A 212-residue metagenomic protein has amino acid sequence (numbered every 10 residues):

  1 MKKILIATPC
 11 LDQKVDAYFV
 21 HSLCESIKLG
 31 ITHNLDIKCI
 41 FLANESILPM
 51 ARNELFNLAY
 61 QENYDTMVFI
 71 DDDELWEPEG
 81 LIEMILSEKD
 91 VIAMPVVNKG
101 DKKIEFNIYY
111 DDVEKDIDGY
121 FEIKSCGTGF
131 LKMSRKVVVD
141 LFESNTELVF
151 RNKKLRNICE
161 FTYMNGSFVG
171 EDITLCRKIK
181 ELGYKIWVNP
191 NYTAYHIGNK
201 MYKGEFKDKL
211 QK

Functional and structural regions predicted by a protein language model:
M1, N145-K212: C-terminal catalytic/acceptor-binding lobe
M1-S46, M50: N-proximal low-complexity "stem/linker" segments adjacent to membrane-targeting elements
S22-E25, E54, E83, T174: Alpha-helical elements of Rossmann-like donor-binding domains used by nucleotide-donor carbohydrate transfer enzymes
I31, I85, K180: Anion (oxyanion) recognition and catalysis
N53-T66: Active-site nucleotide-sugar/metal-binding loop of Leloir-type enzymes
F56, E77-E160: Conserved catalytic core of nucleotide-sugar-dependent glycosyltransferases
N63-L75: Short beta-strand-to-loop acidic/aromatic patch adjacent to the donor-nucleotide binding site
T66, D90-V91, I186: Short, Asp-centered acidic motifs that coordinate Mg2+ and/or phosphate in catalytic or ligand-binding sites
